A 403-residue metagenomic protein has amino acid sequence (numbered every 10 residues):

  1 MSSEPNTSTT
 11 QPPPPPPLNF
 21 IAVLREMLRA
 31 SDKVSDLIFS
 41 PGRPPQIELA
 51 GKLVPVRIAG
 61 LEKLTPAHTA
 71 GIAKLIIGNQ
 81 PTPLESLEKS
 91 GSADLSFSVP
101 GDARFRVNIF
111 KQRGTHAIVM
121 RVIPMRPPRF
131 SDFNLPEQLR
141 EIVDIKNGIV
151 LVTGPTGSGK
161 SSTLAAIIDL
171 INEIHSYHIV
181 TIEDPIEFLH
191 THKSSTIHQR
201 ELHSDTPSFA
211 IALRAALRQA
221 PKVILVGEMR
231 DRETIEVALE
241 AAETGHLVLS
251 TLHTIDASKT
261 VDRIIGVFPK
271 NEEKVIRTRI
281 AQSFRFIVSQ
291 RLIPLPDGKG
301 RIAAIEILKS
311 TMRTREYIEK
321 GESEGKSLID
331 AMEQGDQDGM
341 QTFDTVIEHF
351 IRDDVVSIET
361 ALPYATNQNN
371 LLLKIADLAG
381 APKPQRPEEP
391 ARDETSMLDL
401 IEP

Functional and structural regions predicted by a protein language model:
S2-P403: Short, flexible helix-loop junctions that flank or precede catalytic/ligand sites
